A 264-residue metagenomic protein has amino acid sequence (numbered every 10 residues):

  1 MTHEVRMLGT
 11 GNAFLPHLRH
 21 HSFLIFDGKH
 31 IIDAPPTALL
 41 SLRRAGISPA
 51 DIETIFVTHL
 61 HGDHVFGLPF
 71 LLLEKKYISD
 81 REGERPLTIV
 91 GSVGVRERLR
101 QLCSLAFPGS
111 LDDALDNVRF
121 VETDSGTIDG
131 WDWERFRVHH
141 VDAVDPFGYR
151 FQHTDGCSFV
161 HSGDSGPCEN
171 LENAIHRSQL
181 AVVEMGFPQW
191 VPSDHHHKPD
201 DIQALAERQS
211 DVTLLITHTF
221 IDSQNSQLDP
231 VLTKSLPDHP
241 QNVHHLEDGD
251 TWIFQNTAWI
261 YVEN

Functional and structural regions predicted by a protein language model:
M1-A45, P146-G163: Conserved beta-strand hairpin/beta-sheet module of binuclear metal-dependent hydrolase folds, prominently
T10-N12, K29, L60, G94 (+5 more regions): Active-site metal-binding loops of divalent metal-dependent hydrolases
L15-H17, E122-H176, L180-G186: Active-site-proximal loop/helix segment associated with metal-binding centers of metalloenzymes
I32-P35, E53-H59, G67, G91-S92 (+4 more regions): Active-site neighborhood of phospho(di)ester-bond hydrolases with catalytic His/Asp-centered motifs
L39-T88, Q179-L180: Active-site metal-binding motif and surrounding structural segment of the metallo-beta-lactamase
P86-T88, S92-D145, H244-G249, F254-T257: Metallo-beta-lactamase
G166-W252: Cap/insert and terminal regions of metallo-dependent hydrolase folds
